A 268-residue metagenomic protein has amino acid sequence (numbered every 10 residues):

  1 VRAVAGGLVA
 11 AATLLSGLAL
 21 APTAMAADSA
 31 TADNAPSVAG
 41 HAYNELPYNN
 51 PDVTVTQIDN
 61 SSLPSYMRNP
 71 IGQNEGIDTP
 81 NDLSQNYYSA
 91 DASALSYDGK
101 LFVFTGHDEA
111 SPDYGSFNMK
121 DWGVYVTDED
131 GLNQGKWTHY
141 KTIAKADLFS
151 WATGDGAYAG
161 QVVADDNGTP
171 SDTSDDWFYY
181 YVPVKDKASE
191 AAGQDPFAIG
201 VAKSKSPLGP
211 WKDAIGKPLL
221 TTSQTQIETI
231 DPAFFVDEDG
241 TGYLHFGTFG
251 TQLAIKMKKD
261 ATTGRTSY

Functional and structural regions predicted by a protein language model:
V1-D28: Secretory targeting and sorting signals
A30-Y268: Carbohydrate-active catalytic/glycan-binding domains of CAZyme proteins, especially the secreted or lumenal ectodomains
